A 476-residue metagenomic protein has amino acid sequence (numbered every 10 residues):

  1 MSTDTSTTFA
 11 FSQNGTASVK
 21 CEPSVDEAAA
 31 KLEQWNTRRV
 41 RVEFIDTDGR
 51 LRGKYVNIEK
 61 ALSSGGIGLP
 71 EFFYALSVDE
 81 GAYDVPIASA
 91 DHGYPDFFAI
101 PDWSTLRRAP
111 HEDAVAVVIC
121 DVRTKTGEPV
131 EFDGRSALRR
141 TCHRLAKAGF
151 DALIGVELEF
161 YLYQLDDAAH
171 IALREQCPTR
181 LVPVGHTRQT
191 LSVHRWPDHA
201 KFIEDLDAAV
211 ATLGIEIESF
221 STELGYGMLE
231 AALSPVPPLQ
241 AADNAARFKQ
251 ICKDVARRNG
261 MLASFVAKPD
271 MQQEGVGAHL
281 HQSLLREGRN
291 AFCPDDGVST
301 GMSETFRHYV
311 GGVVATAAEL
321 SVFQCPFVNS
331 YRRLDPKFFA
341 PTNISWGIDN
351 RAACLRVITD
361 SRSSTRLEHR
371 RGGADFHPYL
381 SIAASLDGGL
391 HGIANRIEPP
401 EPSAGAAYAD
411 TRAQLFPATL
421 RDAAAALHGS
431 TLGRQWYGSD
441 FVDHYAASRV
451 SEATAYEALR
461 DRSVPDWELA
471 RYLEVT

Functional and structural regions predicted by a protein language model:
S2-S219, L415-T476: ATP/Mg2+-dependent ligation/transfer catalytic cores
G15-S18, E22-R39, E43-L51, Y55-A146 (+4 more regions): Active-site capping/gating regions of soluble enzymes
L153-Y161, C177-V193, L213-L233, A263-L280 (+1 more regions): Core alpha/beta catalytic barrel or barrel-like domain that forms the active/cofactor pocket in diverse metabolic
